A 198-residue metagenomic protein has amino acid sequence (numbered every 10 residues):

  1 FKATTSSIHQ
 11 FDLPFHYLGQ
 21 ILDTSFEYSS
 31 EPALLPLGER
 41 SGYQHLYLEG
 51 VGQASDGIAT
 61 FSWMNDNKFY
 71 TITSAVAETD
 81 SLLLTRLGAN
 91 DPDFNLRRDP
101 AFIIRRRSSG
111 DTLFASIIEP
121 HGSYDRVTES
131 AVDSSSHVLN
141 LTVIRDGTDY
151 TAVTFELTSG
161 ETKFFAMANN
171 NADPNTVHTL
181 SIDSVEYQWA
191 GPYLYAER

Functional and structural regions predicted by a protein language model:
K2-T5, R106-S108: Non-cytosolic beta-sheet module surface loops
A3-A33: Acidic (Asp/Glu-rich), glycine- and aromatic
F11-H16, E39-G42, Y47, G57 (+2 more regions): Extended repeat-based interaction scaffolds and adjacent low-complexity, acidic/S/T/P-biased segments that form broad
F15-Y17, T71-V76, D80, L84-L87 (+1 more regions): Short, hydrophobic/aromatic-enriched beta-strand segments in well-ordered soluble domains
G19-E27, L34, L82, S135-V138 (+2 more regions): Short glycine-aromatic motifs
Q20-F26, S81-L84, F94, N169-I182: Short, surface-exposed linear segments at secondary-structure transitions and domain or protein termini
A33-R98: Trp/Gly-enriched beta-strand surface patches
A101-L113, I118-R198: Non-catalytic terminal regions with compositionally biased, polar/charged low complexity
